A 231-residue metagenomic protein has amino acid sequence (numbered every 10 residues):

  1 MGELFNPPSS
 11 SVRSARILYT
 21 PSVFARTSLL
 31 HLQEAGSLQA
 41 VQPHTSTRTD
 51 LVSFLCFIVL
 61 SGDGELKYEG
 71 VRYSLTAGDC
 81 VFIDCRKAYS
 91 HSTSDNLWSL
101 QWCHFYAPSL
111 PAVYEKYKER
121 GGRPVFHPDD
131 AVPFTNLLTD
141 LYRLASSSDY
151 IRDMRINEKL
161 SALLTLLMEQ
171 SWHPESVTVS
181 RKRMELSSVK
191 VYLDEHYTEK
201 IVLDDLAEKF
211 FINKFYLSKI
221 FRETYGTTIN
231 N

Functional and structural regions predicted by a protein language model:
M1-H31, L144-S147, I151, W172: A short, N-terminal "cap"/entry segment at the start of jelly-roll beta-barrel domains of the cupin/DSBH fold
T20, R26-R120, D153: N-terminal regulatory/effector-sensing and dimerization cores that precede helix-turn-helix DNA-binding domains
F24, R48-L51, T178, K182 (+2 more regions): Residue-level marker of regulatory loop/turn positions in helix-turn-helix DNA-binding domains and in histidine
A40, G64, G122, S146 (+3 more regions): Generic structural signal for secondary-structure transition and capping sites
T47, G70, S176-S180, N231: Short, solvent-exposed loop/turn segments at secondary-structure boundaries
Q101-A112, K116, H127-E195, Y216: An amphipathic alpha-helical interaction segment
R120-D129, D204, N230: A ubiquitous short alpha-helical element
S188, Y192-N231: Basic/polar phosphate-binding segments, predominantly the helix-turn-helix DNA-binding elements of transcriptional
